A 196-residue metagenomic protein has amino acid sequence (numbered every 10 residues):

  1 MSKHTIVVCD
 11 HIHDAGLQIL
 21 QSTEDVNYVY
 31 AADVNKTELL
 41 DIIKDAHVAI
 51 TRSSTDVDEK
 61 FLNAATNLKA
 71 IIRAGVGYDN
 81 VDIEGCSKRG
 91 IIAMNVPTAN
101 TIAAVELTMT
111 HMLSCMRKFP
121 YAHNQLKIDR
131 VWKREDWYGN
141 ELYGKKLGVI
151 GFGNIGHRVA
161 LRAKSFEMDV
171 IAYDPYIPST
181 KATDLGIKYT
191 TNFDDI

Functional and structural regions predicted by a protein language model:
M1-M94, D195: An N-terminal-biased, well-structured beta-alpha scaffold segment characteristic of Rossmann-like dinucleotide-binding
S2-T5, A15, V26-V29, T37 (+6 more regions): Structural/interface elements that position substrates and couple domains in central-metabolism enzymes
Y28-V34, R52-S53, L126-E135, T180-Y189: Short gly/ser/thr-rich secondary-structure transition/capping motifs
V34-T37, R52, R73, N95 (+5 more regions): Residues at secondary-structure transition points
R89, P97-K146, L161, A172-Y173: Phosphate-binding beta-alpha-beta segment of Rossmann-like dinucleotide-binding domains, i.e., the NAD(P)
E135-I196: Rossmann-like dinucleotide/phosphate-binding beta-alpha-beta segment
